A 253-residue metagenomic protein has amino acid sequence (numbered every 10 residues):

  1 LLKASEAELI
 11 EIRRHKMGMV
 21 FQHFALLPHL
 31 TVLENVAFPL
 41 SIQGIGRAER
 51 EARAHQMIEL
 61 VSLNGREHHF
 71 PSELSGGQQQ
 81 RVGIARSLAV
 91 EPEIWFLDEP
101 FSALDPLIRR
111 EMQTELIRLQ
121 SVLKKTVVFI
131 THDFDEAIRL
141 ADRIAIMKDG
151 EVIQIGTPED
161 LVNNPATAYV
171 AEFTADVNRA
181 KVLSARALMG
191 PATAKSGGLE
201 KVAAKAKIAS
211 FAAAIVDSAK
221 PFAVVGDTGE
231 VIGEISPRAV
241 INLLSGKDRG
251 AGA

Functional and structural regions predicted by a protein language model:
L1-G18, I42, R47-E51, P165: ABC ATPase NBD coupling module
E8, F70-L74, Q78-Q80: Conserved ABC ATPase signature
L30-F38: Short coil-to-helix segment of the ABC ATPase nucleotide-binding domain corresponding to the Q-loop/switch region
A37, S41-G44, A48-R66, R118: Conserved ABC ATPase "signature" region
E91: Conserved catalytic motifs of ABC-family nucleotide-binding domains
I155-G156, N164, E234: ABC ATPase "signature
S196-T228, E234-A253: The conserved cystathionine-beta-synthase
